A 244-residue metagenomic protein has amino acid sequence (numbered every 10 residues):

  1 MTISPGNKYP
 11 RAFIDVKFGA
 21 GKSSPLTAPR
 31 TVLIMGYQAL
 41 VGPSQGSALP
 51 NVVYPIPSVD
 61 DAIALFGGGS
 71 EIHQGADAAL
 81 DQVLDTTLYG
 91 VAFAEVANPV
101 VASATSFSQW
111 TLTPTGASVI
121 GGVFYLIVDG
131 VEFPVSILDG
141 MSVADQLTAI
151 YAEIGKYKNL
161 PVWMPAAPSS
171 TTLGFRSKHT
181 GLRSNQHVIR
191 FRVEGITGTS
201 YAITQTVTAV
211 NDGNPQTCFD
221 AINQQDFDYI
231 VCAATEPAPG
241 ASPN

Functional and structural regions predicted by a protein language model:
M1-T31: Short, intrinsically disordered N-terminal pre-domain segments
F18, S24-P57, D61, G67 (+2 more regions): Threonine/glycine-rich low-complexity segments that form extended coil/beta-edge repetitive scaffolds
E71-A76, L147-A149, D212-C218, P239-N244: Well-ordered, non-membrane alpha-helical segments in soluble/globular domains
M141, S169-S170, H179-G181, T235-P239: Gly/Ser/Thr-rich loops at beta-strand to alpha-helix junctions that form or flank small-molecule/cofactor-binding
A144-K158: Amphipathic, non-transmembrane alpha-helical segments in extracytoplasmic/periplasmic proteins
V162-I189: Short glycine/threonine-rich beta-strand-turn micro-motifs
Q224-N244: Strand-loop microenvironment adjacent to phosphate/nucleotide-handling motifs in alpha/beta enzyme folds
